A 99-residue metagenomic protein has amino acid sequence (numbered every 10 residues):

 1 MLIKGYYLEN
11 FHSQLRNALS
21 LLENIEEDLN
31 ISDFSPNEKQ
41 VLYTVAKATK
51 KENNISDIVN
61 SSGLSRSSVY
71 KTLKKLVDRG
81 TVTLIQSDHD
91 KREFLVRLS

Functional and structural regions predicted by a protein language model:
M1-S32, R79-T83, L98: N-terminal leader segment of winged-helix/HTH proteins
I31-E38, N54, S87-S99: Short, cationic-aromatic polyanion-contact patches
Y43-K50: Short, locally clustered residues in the helix-turn-helix/winged-helix DNA-binding domain
K51-N60: Short acidic, hydrophobic short linear motifs in intrinsically disordered regions
I58, K75-R79: Basic amphipathic alpha-helical segments that dock to polyanions
T72: Residues within the DNA-recognition helix of helix-turn-helix
